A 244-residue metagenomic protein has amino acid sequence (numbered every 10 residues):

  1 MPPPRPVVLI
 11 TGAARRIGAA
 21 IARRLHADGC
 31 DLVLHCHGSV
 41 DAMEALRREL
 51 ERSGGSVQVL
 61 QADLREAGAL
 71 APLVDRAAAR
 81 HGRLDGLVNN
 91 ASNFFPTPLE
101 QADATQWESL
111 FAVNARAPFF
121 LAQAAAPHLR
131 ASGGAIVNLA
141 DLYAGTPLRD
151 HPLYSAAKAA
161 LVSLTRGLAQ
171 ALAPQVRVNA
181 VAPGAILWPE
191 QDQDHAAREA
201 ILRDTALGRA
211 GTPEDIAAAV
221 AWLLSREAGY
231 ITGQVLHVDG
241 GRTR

Functional and structural regions predicted by a protein language model:
A14-R15: Conserved glycine-rich cofactor-binding loop
C30-A45: Conserved glycine-rich Rossmann-like NAD(P)H-binding loop of the short-chain dehydrogenase/reductase
P98-L99, Q106-E108, I201: Substrate-binding pocket helix/loop in short-chain dehydrogenase/reductase
E100, T146-P152, G208, R226: Active-site loop immediately N-terminal to the catalytic Tyr-X3-Lys motif of short-chain dehydrogenase/reductase
A122, A157, T165: Active-site helix of classical SDR
T146, A221, T232-R244: Short C-terminal tail/terminal secondary-structure segment of NAD(P)H-dependent dehydrogenase/reductase domains
A173-R177, I231-G233: Short, small/polar-rich loop/turn modules that mediate ligand/substrate recognition or access, typified
